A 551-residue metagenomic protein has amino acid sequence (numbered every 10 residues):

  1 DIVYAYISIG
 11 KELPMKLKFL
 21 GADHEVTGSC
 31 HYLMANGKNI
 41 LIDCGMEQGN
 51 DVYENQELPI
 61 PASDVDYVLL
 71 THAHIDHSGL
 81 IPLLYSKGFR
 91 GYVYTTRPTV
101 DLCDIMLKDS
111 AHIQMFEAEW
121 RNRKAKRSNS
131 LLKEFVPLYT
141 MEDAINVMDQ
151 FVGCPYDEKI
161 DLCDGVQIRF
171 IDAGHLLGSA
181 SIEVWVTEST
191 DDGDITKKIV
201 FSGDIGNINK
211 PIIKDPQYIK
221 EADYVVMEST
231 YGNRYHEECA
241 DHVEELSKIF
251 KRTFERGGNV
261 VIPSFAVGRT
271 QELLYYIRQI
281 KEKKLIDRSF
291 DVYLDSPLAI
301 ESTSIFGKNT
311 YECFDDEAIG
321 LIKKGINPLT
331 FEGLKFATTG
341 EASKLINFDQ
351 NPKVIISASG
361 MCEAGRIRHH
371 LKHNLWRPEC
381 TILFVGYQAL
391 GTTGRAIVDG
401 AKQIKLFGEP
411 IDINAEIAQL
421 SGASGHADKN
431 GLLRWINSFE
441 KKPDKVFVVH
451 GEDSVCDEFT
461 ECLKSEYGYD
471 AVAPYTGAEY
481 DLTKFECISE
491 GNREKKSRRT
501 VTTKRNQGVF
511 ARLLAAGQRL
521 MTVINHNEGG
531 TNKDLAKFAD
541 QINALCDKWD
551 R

Functional and structural regions predicted by a protein language model:
D1-P14: Short, Lys/Arg-enriched N-terminal segments with co-localized hydrophobic residues within the first ~10-30 amino acids
M15-L69, H74, S78, Y85-E272 (+1 more regions): His/Asp/Glu-rich metal-coordinating catalytic cores of metallo-dependent phosphodiesterases/hydrolases acting on
S63-V65, K87-R90, R252-V261, F348-P352 (+2 more regions): Short, surface-exposed connector motifs at secondary-structure boundaries
I249-V260, S264-V385, L390, M521-D550: Hard-cation-handling environments
R366-H369, G425-E440: A short, acidic, amphipathic alpha-helical segment used as a generic capping/interface helix at domain edges
R377, E452-K496: C-terminal, active-site-flanking charged/polar segments
F407-L432: Generic long, charged, amphipathic alpha-helical segments
T483-G530: Charged, amphipathic alpha-helical linkers/stalks
